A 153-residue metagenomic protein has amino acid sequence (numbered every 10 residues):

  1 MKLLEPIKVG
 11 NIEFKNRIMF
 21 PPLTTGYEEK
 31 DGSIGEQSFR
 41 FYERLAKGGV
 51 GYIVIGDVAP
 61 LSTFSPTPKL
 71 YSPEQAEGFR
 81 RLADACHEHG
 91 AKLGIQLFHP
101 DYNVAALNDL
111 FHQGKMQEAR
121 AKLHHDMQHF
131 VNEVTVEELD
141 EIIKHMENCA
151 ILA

Functional and structural regions predicted by a protein language model:
M1-P22, C86: N-terminal amphipathic alpha-helix/helix-capping segment at the start of soluble metabolic enzymes
V9-G10, I18-E36, K69: N-terminal binding-site loop/beta-alpha segment at the start of enzyme catalytic domains that lines or forms
I18-P21, I53-I55, L93-L97: Hydrophobic faces of well-ordered beta-strands that scaffold small-molecule active sites in alpha/beta enzyme cores
F20, L45, G49, C86 (+1 more regions): Conserved, mostly hydrophobic/aromatic
S38-L61, I151-A153: Catalytic domains of carbohydrate-active enzymes, especially glycoside hydrolases
V54-E77, L97-D109: Glycine-rich, proline-tolerant flexible connector loops at the mouths of alpha/beta enzymes
P68-G94, K144: Alpha-helix-loop-beta-strand connector modules within alpha/beta enzyme cores
H87, F98-L152: Non-globular sequence segments
